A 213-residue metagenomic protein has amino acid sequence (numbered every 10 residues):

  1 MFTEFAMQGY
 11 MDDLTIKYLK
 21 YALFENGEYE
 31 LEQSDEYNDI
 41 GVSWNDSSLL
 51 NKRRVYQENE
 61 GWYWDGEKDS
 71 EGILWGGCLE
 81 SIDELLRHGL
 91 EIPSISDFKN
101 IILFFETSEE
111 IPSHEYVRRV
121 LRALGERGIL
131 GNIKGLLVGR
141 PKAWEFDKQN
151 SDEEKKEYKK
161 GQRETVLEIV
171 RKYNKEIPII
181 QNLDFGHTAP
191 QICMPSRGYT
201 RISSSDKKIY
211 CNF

Functional and structural regions predicted by a protein language model:
M1-E80: Conserved anion/nucleotide-ligand pocket segment
M1-F2, F104, Q181: Structural signal for conserved beta-strand scaffold positions within catalytic alpha/beta enzyme cores
E4-A6, T107-E109, R140-K142: Glycine-rich beta-alpha junction loops
K20-L31, E84-R87, E91, E126-I129 (+2 more regions): Generic secondary-structure signature for well-ordered alpha-helical cores
K68, L85-E91, V120-A123, G186: Glycine-rich, charged/polar anion/phosphate-binding loops that engage phosphate groups from diverse ligands
L74-Y116: Oxyanion-binding "anion nests"
P112-F213: C-terminal active-site/capping subdomain that shapes the small-molecule cofactor and substrate pocket of enzyme
